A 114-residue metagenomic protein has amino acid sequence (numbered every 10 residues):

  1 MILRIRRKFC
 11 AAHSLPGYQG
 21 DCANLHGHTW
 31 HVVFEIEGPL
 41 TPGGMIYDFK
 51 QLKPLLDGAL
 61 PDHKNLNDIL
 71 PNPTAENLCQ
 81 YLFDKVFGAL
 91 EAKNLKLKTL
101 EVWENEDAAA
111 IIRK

Functional and structural regions predicted by a protein language model:
M1-K114: Charge-rich, low-complexity N-terminal segments
